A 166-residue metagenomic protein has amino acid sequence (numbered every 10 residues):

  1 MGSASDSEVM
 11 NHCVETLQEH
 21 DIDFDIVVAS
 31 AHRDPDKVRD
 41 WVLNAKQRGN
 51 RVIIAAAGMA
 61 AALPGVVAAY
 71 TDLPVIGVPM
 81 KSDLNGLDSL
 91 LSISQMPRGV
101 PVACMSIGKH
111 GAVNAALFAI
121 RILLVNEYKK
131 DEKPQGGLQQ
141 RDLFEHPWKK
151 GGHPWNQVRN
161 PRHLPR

Functional and structural regions predicted by a protein language model:
M1-R33: Glycine-rich phosphate/diphosphate-binding loop of Rossmann-like nucleotide-binding domains
A4, A29-A31, G58-M59, M80-D83 (+1 more regions): Short, ordered loop/turn segments at secondary-structure junctions
A4-E8, N85-E145: C-terminal binding/interaction regions
D6-N11, D34-V38, A57-V66, N85-L87 (+1 more regions): Short glycine/serine/threonine-rich phosphate/pyrophosphate-binding segments that cradle anionic phosphate groups
D25, R51-I53, L73-G77, G99-C104 (+1 more regions): Structural motif
I26-R48: N-terminal beta-loop-helix "entrance" segment that forms/cooperates in small-molecule cofactor or anionic ligand
W41-P79: Glycine-rich phosphate-binding loop
K133-R166: N-terminal low-complexity segments that are often proline-rich with Ser/Thr-Pro
